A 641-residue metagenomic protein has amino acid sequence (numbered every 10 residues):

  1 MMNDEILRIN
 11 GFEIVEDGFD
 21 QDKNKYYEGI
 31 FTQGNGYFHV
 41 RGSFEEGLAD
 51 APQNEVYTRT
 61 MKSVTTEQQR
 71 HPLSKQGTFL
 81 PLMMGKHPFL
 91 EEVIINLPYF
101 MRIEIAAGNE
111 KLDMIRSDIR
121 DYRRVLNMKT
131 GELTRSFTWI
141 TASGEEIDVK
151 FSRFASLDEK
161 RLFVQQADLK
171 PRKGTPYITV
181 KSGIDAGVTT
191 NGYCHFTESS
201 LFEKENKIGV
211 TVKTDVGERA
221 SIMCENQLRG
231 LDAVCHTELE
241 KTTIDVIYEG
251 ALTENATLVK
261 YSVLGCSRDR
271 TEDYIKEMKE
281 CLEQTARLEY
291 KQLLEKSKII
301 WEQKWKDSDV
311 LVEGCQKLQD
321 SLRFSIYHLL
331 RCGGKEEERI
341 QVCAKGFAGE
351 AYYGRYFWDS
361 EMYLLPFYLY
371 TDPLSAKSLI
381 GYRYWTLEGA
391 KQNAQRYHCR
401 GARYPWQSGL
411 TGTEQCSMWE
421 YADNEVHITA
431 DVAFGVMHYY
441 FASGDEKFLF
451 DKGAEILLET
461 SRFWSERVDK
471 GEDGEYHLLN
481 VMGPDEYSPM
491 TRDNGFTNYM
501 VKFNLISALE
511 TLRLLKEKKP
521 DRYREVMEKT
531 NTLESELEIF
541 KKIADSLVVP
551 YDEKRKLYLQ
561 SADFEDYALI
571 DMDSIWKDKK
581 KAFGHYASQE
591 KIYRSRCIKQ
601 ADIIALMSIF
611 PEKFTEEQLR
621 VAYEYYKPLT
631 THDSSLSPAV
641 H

Functional and structural regions predicted by a protein language model:
M2-L322: Beta-sandwich/jelly-roll carbohydrate-recognition scaffolds of carbohydrate-active enzymes
R102-E104, K111-S117, C315-R323, S360-P405: Carboxylate/His-rich catalytic cores and anion/metal-binding grooves
K306-L311, H328-C332, M362-P373, D431-E446 (+3 more regions): Well-ordered alpha-helical scaffold segments within catalytic/enzyme domains
V312-Q319, K335-E337, Y370-I380, Y440-E455 (+2 more regions): Structural helix-adjacent loops and short alpha-helical linkers that scaffold large soluble proteins
G314, A348-W358, C416-T429, E486-N498 (+2 more regions): Solvent-exposed loop and edge beta-strand segments that line ligand/cofactor-binding and catalytic clefts
G333-A348, L374-F434, Y440, K447-F450 (+3 more regions): Helix-terminus loop motifs that line ligand-binding clefts
F357-W385, R513, K529-V640: Active-site core of glycosidic bond-cleaving carbohydrate-active enzymes
E459, F463-T532: Acidic/histidine-rich catalytic neighborhood
